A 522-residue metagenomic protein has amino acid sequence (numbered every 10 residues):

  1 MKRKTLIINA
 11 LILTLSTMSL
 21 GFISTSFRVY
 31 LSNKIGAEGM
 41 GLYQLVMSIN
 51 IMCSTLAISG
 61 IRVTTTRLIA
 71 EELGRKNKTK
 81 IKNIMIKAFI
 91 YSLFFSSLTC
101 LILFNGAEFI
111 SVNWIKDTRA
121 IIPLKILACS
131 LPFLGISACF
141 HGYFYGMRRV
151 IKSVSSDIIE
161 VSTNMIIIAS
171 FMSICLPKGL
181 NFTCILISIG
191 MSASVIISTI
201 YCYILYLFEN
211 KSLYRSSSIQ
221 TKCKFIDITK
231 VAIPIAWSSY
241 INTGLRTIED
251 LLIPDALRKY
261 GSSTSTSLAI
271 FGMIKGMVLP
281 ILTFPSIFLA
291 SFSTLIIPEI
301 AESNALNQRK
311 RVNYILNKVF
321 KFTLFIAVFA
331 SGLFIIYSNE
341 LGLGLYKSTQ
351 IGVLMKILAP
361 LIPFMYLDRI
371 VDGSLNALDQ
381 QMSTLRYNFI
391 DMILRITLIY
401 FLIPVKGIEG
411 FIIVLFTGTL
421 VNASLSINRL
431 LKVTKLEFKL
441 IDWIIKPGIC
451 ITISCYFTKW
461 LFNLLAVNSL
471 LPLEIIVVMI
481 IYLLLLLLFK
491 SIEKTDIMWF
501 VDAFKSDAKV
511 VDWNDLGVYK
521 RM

Functional and structural regions predicted by a protein language model:
M1-S24, T79, N83-I86, I219-N242 (+1 more regions): N-terminal membrane topogenesis motif
T5-T66, L93, C100, F104 (+3 more regions): Signature of the first transmembrane helix
S59-G74, L279-L316, F320: Helix-loop junctions and terminal segments of transmembrane helices in multi-pass membrane transport/translocation
I86-N113, N313-F364, T397: Alpha-helical transmembrane segments of multi-pass membrane transport and lipid-handling proteins
L101, N105, K116-C139, I336 (+3 more regions): Alpha-helical transmembrane segments of multi-pass membrane proteins
L134-S156, P360-I390, F401, V405: Membrane-interface junctions at transmembrane-helix termini in multi-pass inner-membrane proteins
S170-P177, S192-I219, D250, F401 (+2 more regions): C-terminal transmembrane helix end/exit motif
R258, W460-M522: Membrane-proximal transmembrane or re-entrant/amphipathic helices at the cytosolic face
